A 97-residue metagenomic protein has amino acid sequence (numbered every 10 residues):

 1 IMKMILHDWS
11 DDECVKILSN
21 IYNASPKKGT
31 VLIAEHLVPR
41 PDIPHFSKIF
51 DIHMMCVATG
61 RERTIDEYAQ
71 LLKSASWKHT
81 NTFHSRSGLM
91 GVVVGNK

Functional and structural regions predicted by a protein language model:
I1-K97: Alpha-helical subdomain
